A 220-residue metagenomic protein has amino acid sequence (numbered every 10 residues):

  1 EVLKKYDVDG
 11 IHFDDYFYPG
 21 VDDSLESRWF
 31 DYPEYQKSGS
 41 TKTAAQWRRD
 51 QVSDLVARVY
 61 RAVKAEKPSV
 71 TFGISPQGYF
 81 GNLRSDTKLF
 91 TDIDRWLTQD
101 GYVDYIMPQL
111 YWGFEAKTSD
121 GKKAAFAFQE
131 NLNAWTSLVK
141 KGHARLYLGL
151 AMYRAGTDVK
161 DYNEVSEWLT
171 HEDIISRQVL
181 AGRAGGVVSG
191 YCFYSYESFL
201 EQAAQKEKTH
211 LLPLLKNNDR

Functional and structural regions predicted by a protein language model:
E1-F80, R84-Q99, Q109-W112: Polysaccharide-binding and catalytic clefts of secreted carbohydrate-active enzymes
T98-A125, Q129, A134-R220: Substrate-binding cleft of secreted/luminal carbohydrate-active enzymes
